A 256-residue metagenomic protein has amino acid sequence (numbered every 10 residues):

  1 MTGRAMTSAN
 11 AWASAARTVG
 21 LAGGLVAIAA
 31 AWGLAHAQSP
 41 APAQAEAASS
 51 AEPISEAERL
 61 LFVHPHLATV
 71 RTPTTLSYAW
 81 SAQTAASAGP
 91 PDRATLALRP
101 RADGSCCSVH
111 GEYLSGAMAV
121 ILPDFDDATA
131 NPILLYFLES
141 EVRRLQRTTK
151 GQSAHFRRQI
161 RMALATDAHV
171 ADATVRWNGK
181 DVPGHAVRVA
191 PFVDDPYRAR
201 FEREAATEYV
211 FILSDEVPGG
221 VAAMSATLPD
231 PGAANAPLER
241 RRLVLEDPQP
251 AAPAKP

Functional and structural regions predicted by a protein language model:
G3-G23: Bacterial N-terminal signal peptides that target proteins for export
A5, T18, A37-S39, A45: Positively charged, low-complexity intrinsically disordered regions
S39-F125, R147-P256: Acidic, serine/threonine-rich low-complexity disordered tracts
D126-T149: Short, well-structured hydrophobic secondary-structure segments
